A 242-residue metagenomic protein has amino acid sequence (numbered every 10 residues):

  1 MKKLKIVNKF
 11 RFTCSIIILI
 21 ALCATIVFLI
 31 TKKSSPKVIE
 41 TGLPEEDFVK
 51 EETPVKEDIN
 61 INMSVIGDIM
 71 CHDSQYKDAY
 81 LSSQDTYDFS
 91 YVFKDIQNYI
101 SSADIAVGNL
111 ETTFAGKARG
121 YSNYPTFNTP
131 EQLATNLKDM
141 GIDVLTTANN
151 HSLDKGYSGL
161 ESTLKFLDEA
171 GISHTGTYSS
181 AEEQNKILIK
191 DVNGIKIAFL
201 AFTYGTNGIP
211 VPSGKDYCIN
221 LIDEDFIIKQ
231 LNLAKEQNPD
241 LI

Functional and structural regions predicted by a protein language model:
M1-V7: N-terminal, positively charged topogenic segments adjacent to a membrane insertion site
K2, F12-I242: Acidic, metal/ion-coordinating pockets
